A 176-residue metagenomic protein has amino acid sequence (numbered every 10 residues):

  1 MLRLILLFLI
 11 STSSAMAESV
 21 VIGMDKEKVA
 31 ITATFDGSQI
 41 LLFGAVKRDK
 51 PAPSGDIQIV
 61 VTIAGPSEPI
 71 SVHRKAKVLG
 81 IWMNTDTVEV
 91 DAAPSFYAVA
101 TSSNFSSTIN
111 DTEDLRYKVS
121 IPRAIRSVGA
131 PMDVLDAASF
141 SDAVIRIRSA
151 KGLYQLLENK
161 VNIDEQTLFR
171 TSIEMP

Functional and structural regions predicted by a protein language model:
L2-S13: Sec-dependent N-terminal signal peptides
E18-T34, G152-Y154: N-terminal edge beta-strand
V46-D49, M175: Short solvent-exposed capping/turn motifs at the termini of beta-strands
K50-G55: A short beta-turn/strand-edge loop motif at beta-sheet boundaries
V60-T62: Beta-strand signatures of extracellular beta-sandwich domains
G65-R74: Short aromatic-acidic-glycine turn motif
K75-M175: Membrane-proximal low-complexity regions enriched in glycine and acidic/polar residues
